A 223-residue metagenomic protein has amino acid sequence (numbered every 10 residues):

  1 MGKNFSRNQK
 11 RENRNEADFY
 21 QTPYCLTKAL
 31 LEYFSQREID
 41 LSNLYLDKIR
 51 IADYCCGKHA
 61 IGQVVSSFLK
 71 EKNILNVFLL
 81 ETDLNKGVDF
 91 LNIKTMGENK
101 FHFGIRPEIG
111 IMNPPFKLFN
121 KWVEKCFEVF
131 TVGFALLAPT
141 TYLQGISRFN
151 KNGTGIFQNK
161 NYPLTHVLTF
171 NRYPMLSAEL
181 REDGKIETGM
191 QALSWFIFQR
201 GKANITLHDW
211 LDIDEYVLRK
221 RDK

Functional and structural regions predicted by a protein language model:
M1-K223: Class I S-adenosyl-L-methionine-dependent methyltransferase catalytic core
